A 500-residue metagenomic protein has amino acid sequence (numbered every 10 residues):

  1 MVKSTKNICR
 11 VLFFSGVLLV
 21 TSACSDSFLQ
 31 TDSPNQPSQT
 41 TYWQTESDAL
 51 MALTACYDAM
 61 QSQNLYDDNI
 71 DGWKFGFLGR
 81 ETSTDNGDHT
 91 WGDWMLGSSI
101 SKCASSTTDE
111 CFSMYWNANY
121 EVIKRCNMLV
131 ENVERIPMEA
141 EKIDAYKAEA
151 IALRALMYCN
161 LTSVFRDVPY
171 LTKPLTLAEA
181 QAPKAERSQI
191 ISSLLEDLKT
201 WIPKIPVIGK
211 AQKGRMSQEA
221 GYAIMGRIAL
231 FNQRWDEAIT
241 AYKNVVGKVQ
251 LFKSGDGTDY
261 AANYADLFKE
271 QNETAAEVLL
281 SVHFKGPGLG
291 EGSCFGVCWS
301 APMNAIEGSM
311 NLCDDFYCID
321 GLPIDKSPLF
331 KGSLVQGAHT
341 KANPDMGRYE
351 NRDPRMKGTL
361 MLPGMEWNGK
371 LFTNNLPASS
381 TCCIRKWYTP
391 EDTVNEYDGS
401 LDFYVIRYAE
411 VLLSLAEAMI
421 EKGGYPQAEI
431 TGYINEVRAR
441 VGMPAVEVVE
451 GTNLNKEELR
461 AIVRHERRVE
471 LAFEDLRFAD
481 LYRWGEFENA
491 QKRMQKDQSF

Functional and structural regions predicted by a protein language model:
V2-F13: Bacterial N-terminal signal peptides that target proteins for export
V11-T21: Bacterial N-terminal signal peptides
S25-T90, K199-T200, I205, Q218-F372 (+1 more regions): An aromatic- and glycine-enriched ligand-binding surface/loop that stacks and positions planar moieties
T45-D68, H89-F165, A180-Q181, A185-Q189 (+7 more regions): Conserved, well-structured interaction surfaces
M346-V437: C-terminal substrate/ligand-recognition segments
K422, I430-F500: C-terminal structured "cap/appendage" subdomains that terminate the fold
